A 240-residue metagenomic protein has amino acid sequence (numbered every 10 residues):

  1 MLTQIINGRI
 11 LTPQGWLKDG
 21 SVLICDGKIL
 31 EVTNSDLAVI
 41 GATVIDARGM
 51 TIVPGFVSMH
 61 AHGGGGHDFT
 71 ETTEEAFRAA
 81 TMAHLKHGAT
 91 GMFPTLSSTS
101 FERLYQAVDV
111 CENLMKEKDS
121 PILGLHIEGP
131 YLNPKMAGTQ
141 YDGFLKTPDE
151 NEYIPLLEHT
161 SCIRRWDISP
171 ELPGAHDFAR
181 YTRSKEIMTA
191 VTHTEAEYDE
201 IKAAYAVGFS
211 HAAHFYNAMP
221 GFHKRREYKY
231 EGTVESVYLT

Functional and structural regions predicted by a protein language model:
T3-I10, Q14, A38-E74, R78 (+1 more regions): Replace "His-x-His-based motif
G15-I24: A conserved glycine-rich beta-strand in the N-terminal activation segment of trypsin-fold
H62, R78-A107, S120-N133, T160-E171 (+2 more regions): Divalent metal-dependent hydrolysis catalytic cores, especially in the metallo-beta-lactamase
G63-E74, T139-K146, M188-T192: Active-site mouth loops of central-metabolism enzymes
T73-A76, A107-V110, D149-N151, E227-V234: Charged helix-capping and loop-helix junction motifs
N133-H159: Conserved phosphate-binding/catalytic loop of the ribokinase/pfkB sugar-kinase fold
E158-T240: Active-site core of metal-dependent hydrolases
